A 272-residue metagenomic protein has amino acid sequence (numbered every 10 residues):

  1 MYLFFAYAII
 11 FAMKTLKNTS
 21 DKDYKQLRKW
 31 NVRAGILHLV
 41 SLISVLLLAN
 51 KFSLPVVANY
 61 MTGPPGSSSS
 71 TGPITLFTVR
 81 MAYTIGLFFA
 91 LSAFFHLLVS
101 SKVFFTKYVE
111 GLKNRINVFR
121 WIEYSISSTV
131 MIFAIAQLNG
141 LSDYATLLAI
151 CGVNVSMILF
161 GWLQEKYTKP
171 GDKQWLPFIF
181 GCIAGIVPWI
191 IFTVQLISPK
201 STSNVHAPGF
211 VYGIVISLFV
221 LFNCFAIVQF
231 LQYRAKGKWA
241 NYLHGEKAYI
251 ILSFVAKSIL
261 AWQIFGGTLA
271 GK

Functional and structural regions predicted by a protein language model:
M1-Y2, L39: Accessible peptide chain termini
Y2-I10: Short, positively charged and aromatic/hydrophobic N-terminal segments
T15-I36, V40-N117, S128-K272: Polytopic alpha-helical membrane-helix bundles and their juxtamembrane interface segments in multi-pass membrane
